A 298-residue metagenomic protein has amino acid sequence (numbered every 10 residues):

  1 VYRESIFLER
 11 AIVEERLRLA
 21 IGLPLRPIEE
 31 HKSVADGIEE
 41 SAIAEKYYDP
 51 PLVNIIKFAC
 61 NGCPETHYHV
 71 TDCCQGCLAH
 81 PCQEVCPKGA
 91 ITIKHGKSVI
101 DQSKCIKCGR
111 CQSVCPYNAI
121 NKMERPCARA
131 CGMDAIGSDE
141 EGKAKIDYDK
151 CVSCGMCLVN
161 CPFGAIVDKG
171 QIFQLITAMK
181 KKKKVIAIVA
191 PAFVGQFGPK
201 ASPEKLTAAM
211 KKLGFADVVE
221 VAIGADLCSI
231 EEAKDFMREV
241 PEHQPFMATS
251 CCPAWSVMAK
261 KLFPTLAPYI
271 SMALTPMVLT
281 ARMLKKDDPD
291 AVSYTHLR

Functional and structural regions predicted by a protein language model:
V1-V114, N118-A130, D134: Ferredoxin-type iron-sulfur electron-transfer modules and their immediate structural context
Y117-K285: Iron-sulfur-cluster electron-transfer modules
D288-P289: Arginine/glycine-rich "motif VI" loop of SF2 helicases in the C-terminal RecA-like domain
V292: Active-site regions of oxyanion-processing enzymes, predominantly non-cytosolic
T295-H296: Conserved small/polar residues in nucleotide/adenosyl-binding loops
